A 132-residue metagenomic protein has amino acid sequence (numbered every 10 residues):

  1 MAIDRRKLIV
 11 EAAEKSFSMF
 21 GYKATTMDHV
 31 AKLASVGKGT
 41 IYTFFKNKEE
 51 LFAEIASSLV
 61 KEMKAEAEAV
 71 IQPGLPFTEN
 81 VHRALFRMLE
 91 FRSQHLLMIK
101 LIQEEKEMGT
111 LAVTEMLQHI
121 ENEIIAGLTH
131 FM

Functional and structural regions predicted by a protein language model:
M1-F20, T25-V36, E50-A53, E62: Basic, helix-initiating cap at the start of DNA-binding domains
S18, Y42-K46, E54, S58: Base-recognition residues in the alpha-helical recognition helix of bacterial helix-turn-helix
M19-K23, G74, H95: Short coil/turn segments at alpha/beta junctions that flank glycine-rich nucleotide-binding fingerprints
G39: Key DNA-contact positions within bacterial/archaeal DNA-binding proteins
E54, E68-Q94: Hydrophobic alpha-helical connector segments
K61-K64, E68, L111-M132: Amphipathic alpha-helical packing segments from all-alpha helical-bundle domains
F91-A112: Amphipathic alpha-helical segments used for helix-helix packing
